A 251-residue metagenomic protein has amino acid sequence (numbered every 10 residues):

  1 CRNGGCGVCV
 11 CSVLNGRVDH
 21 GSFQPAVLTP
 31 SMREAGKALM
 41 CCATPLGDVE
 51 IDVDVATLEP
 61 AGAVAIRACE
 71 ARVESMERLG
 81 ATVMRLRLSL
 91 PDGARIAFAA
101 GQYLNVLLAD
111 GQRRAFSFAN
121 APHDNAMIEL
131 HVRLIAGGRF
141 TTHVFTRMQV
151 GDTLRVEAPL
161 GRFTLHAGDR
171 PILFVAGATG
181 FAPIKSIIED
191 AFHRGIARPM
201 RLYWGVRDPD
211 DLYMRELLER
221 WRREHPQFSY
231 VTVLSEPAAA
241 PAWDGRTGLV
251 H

Functional and structural regions predicted by a protein language model:
C1-I51, P199-H251: Reductase modules of NAD(P)H-dependent flavoproteins
L14-R17, D54-A56, A109, P159: Short, surface-exposed secondary-structure boundary micro-motifs
L28, A35-S89: Fe-S ferredoxin-like electron-transfer domains and their immediately adjacent linker/connector regions across
A63-T153, V206-D208, V233-P237: Ferredoxin-reductase
E157-R170: A short, basic/flexible loop-to-alpha-helix module at the beginning of a structural domain
F181, K185-H193: Histidine-anchored nucleotide/phosphate-binding helix
